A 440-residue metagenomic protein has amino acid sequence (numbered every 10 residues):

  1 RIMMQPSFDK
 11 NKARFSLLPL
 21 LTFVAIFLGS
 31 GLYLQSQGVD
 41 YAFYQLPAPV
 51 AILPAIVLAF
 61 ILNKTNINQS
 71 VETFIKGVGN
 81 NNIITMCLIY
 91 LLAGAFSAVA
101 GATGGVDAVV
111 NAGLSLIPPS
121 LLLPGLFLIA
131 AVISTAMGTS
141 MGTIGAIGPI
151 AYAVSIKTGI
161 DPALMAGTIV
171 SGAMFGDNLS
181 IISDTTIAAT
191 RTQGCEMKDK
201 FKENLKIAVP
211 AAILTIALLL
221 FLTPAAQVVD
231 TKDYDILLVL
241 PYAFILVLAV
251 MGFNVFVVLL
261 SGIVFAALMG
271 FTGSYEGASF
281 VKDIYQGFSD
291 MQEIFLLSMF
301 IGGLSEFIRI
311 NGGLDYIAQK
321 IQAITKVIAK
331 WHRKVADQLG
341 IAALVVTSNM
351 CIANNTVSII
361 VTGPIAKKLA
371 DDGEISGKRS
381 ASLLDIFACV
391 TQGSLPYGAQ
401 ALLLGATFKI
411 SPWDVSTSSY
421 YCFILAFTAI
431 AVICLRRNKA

Functional and structural regions predicted by a protein language model:
Q5, S171-D233, L237, S394 (+1 more regions): Juxtamembrane and boundary regions of transmembrane helices in multi-pass small-molecule transporters and channels
F8-K12, Q35-P49, K76-N81, G113-P118 (+5 more regions): Interfacial loop-to-helix junctions that mark the boundaries of transmembrane helices in multi-pass membrane
R14-L28, A42-N63, I84-L92, P124 (+5 more regions): Hydrophobic mid-bilayer segments of alpha-helices in multi-pass membrane transport proteins, especially secondary
Q45-L53, V57-I61, S70-G104, S120 (+5 more regions): Core transmembrane alpha-helical segments of multi-pass membrane transporters/permeases
T65-I67, G79-N81, A102, G159-A163 (+6 more regions): Juxtamembrane helix-boundary/capping and inter-helix hinge elements in multi-pass membrane proteins
C87-S97, P118-I150, I324-I365, L384: Hydrophobic alpha-helical transmembrane segments of multi-pass integral membrane proteins, predominantly secondary
I89, S120-I133, G159-F175, R333-S348 (+2 more regions): Alpha-helical transmembrane segments of multi-pass membrane proteins
G142-A153, V170, I181-C195, A318-K320 (+2 more regions): Re-entrant/interfacial helical elements at transmembrane boundaries that shape and gate the permeation pathway
